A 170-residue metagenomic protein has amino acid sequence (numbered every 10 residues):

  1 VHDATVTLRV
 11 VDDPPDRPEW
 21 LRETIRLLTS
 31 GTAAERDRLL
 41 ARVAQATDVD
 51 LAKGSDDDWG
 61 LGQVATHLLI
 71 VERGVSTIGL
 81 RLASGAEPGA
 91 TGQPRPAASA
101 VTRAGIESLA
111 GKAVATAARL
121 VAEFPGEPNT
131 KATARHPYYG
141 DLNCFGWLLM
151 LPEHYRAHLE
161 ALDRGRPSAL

Functional and structural regions predicted by a protein language model:
H2-S30: Extreme N-terminal tail/first-helix region
D3-L8, P15, D48-G92, T130-L170: Short, contiguous alpha-helical
A4-V6, E23, A90, V101 (+1 more regions): Intrinsically disordered/low-complexity terminal segments and short unstructured peptides
R17-T24, D56, A98-T102, Y139-N143: Short amphipathic alpha-helical segments at helix-loop
W20-E35, D56, H67, M150: Short, contiguous, pocket-lining structural segments that sit at or immediately flank catalytic/ligand-binding sites
S30-G31, E35-D37, A41, I78 (+2 more regions): Acidic/histidine-rich alpha-helical segments that form the ligand environment of transition-metal centers
